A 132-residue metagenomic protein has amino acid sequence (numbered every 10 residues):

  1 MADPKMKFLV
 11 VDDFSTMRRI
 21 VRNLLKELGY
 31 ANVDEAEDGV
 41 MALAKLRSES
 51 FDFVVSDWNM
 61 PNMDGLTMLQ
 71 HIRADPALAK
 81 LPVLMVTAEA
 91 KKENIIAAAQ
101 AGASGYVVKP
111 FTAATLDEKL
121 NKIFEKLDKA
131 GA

Functional and structural regions predicted by a protein language model:
S15-D34: Two-component/phosphorelay signaling modules centered on CheY-like receiver
R22, T67, A90-G105: Alpha4 helix (beta4-alpha4-beta5 surface) of REC/receiver domains from two-component response regulators
E35-A44, G65: Helix N-cap/capping motif at the beta->alpha junctions
A44, L66-A79: Short amphipathic alpha-helix used as the core "switch/output" element in two-component signaling
E49-V55: Active-site beta3 strand of CheY-like receiver
M60: Receiver (REC) domain active-site loop signature in two-component systems and cognate sites in sensor histidine kinases
F111-L120: C-terminal output helix
